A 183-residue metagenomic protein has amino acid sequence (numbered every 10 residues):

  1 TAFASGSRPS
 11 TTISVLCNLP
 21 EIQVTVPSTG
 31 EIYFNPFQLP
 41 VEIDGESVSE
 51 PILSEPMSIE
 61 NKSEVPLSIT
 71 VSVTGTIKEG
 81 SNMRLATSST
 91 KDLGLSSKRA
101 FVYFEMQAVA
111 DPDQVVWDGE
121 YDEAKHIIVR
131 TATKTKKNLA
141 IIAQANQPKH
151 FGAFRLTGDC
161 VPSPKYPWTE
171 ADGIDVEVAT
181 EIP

Functional and structural regions predicted by a protein language model:
T1, T11-T12, T25, T29 (+7 more regions): Residue-identity detector for threonine
T1-E64, S81, V161-P183: Short, polar/proline-rich extracytoplasmic segments that appear immediately after membrane translocation
F3-P9, Q38-I127: Surface-exposed interaction patch
I32-N35, R99-V102, G152: Short non-domain terminal segments
S47-P51, W117-D175, I182: Exposed beta-sheet edge/beta-hairpin loop segments within beta-rich domains
